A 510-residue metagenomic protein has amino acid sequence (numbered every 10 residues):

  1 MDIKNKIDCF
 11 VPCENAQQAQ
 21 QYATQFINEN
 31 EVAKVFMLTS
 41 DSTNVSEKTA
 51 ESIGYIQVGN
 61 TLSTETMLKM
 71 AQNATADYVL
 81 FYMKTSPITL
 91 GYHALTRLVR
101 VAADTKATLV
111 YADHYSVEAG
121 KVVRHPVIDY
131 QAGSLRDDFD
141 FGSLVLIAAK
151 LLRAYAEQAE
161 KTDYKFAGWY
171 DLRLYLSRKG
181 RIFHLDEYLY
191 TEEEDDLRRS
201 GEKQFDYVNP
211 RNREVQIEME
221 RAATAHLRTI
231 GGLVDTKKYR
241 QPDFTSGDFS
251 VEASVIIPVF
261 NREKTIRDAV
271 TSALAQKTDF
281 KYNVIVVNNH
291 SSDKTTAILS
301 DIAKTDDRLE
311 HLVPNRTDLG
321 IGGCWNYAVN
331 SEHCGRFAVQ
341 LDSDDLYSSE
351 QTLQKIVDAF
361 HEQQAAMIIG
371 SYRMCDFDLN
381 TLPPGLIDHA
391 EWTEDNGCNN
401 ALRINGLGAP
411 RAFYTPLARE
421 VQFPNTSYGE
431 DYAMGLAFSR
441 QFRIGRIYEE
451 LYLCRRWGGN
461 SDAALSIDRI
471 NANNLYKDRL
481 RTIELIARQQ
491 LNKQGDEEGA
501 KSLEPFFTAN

Functional and structural regions predicted by a protein language model:
D2-I3, Y22-A33, T271-K281: Short, acidic, metal-binding catalytic loop of nucleotide-sugar glycosyltransferases
I7-Q18, A253-T265, A269, Q276-K277 (+1 more regions): A conserved hydrophobic helix/loop-capping motif in glycosyltransferases and polysaccharide synthases
T39-S46, P87, N288-I298, T317: A conserved acidic beta->alpha catalytic loop
G59-A74, N315-H333: Glycine-rich, basic loop-to-helix element that forms the pyrophosphate-binding segment of sugar-nucleotide handling
A76-T89, G335-L346: Short beta-strand-to-loop acidic/aromatic patch adjacent to the donor-nucleotide binding site
Y92-R124, Q351-P384: Conserved donor NDP-sugar-binding/catalytic core segment of glycosyltransferases
A119-S143, P384-I404: Short, flexible, basic/aromatic active-site loop/helix in glycosyltransferases
D163-L172, S427-M434: Acidic donor-binding loop at a coil-to-helix junction in glycosyltransferase catalytic cores that engages
